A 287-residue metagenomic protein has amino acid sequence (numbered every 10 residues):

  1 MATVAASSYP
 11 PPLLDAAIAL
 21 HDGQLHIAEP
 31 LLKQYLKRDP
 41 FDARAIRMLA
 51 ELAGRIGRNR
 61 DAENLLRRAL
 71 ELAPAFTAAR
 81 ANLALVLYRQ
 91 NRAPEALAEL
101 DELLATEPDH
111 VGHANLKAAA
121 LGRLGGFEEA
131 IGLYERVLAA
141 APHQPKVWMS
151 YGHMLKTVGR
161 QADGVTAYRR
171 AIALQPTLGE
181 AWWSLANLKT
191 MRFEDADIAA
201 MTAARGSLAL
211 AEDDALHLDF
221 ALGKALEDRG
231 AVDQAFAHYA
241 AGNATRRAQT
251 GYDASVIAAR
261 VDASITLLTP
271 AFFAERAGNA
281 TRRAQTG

Functional and structural regions predicted by a protein language model:
M1-G287: Alpha-helical solenoid repeat scaffolds of the TPR/TPR-like class and their adjacent stem/linker regions that mediate
